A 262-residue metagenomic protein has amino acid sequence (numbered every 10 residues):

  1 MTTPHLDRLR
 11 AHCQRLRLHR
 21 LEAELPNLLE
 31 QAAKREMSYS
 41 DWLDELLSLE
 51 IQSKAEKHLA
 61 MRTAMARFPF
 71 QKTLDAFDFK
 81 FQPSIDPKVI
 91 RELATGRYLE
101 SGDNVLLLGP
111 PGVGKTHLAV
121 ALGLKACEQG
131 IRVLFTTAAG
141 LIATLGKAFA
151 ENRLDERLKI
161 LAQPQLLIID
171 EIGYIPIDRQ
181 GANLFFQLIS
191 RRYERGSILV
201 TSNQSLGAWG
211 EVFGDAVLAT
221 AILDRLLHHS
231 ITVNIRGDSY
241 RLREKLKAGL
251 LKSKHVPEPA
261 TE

Functional and structural regions predicted by a protein language model:
D7, A11-Q14, A23-P26, D41-D44 (+11 more regions): Solvent-exposed alpha-helical segments within well-ordered globular domains of core cellular machineries
R10, Q14, L18-F70: Interdomain "pre-motor" coupling segment immediately N-terminal to P-loop NTPase/helicase cores
H12-H19, L28-Q31, L46-L49, S53 (+12 more regions): Conserved, well-folded catalytic cores of nucleic-acid-processing and energy-transducing macromolecular machines
D44-R97, S101, Y240-K252: AAA+ P-loop ATPase motor domain of ring mechanoenzymes
I85-Q163, V212: Conserved P-loop
R132, T136, G140-Q163, I172-E262: Replace "adjacent to P-loop NTPase cores in ATP/GTP-dependent enzymes" with "adjacent to NTP-binding cores
